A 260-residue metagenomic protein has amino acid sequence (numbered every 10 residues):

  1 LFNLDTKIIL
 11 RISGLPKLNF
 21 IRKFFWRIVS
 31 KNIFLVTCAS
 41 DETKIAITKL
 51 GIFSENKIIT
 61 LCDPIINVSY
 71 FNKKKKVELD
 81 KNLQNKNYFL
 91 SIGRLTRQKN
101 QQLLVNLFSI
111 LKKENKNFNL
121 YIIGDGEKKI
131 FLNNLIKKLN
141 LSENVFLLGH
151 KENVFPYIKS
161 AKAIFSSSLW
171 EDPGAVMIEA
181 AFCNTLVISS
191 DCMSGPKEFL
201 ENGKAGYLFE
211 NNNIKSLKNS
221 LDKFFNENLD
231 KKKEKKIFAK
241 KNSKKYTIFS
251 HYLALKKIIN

Functional and structural regions predicted by a protein language model:
I8-F34, I52-F53: A conserved, positively charged/aromatic
I33-I58, I65, S69: A short, active-site helix/loop in glycosyltransferases that binds the activated sugar's phosphate group
T48-K49, P64-N82, P156: Acidic anion/phosphate-binding donor-loop and adjacent secondary structure in glycosyltransferase catalytic cores
N87-K113, L120, E127-N133, A175: A conserved mid-protein helix/loop that constitutes part of the nucleotide-sugar donor-binding site
H150, L169: Aromatic "clamp/platform" in nucleotide-sugar-dependent glycosyltransferases that forms part of the donor/acceptor
L186-S190: Short hydrophobic beta-strand element within catalytic cores of glycosyltransferases and related nucleotide-activated
N202-G203, Y207-I214, D222-L229: Conserved acidic donor-binding segment of nucleotide-sugar-dependent glycosyltransferases
D230-K245: A short, well-ordered alpha-helix in the C-terminal region of glycosyltransferases
